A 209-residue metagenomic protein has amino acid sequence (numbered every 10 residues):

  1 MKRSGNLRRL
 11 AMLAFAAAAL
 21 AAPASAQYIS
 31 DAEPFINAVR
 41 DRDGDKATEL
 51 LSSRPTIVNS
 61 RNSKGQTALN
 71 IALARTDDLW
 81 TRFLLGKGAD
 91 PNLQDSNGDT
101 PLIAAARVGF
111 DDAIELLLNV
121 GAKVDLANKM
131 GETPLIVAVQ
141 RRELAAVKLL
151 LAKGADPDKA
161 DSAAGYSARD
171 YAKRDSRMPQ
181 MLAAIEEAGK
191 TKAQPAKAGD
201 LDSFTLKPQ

Functional and structural regions predicted by a protein language model:
K2, Q27-N37, K153, A164 (+1 more regions): Ankyrin-repeat-protein effector appendages
K2-M12: Bacterial N-terminal signal peptides that target proteins for export
A11-A21: Bacterial N-terminal signal peptides
Y28, N62, D95, N128 (+1 more regions): Ankyrin repeat boundary/linker residues
D31, G65, G98, G131 (+1 more regions): Start-of-repeat signature of ankyrin repeats
N37-R42, I71-D77, A104-F110, V137-E143 (+1 more regions): Ankyrin repeat A-helix N-terminal signature
G44-L51, D77-L85, F110-L118, E143-L151 (+1 more regions): Ankyrin repeat structural motif
